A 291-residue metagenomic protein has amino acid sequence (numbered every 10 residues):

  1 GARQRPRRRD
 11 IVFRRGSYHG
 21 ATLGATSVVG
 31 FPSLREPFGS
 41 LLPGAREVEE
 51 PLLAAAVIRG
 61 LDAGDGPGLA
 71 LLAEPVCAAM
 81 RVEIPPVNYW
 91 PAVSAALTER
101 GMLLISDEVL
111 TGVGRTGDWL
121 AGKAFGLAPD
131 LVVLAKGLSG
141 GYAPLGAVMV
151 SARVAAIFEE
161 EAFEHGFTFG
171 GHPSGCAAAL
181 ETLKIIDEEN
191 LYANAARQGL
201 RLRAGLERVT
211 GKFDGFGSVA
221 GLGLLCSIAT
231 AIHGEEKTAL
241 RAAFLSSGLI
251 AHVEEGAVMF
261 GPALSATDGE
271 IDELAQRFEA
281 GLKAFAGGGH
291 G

Functional and structural regions predicted by a protein language model:
G1-G291: Conserved N-terminal phosphate-binding loop of PLP-dependent enzymes in the Aspartate aminotransferase
